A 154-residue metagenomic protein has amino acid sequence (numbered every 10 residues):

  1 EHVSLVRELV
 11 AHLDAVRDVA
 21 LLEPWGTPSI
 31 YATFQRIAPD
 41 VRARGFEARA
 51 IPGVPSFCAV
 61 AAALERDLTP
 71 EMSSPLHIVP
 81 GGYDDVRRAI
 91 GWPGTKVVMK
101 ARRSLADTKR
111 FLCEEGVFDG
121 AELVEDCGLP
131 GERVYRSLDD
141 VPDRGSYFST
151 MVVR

Functional and structural regions predicted by a protein language model:
E1-E47, Y135, V141, F148-T150 (+1 more regions): Class I S-adenosyl-L-methionine
V3-R7, Y31, V54, Y83 (+3 more regions): Electropositive phosphate-/nucleotide-binding environments in soluble metabolic enzymes
S4, E8-A11, R88-G91, R110: Charged/polar, solvent-exposed surface patches and flexible loops
R7, Q35-A38, C58-A61, A106-C113 (+1 more regions): Predominant activation on well-ordered alpha-helical scaffold segments within soluble catalytic domains
A15-D18, I90-R154: A contiguous loop/helix-start segment that scaffolds small-molecule binding in enzyme catalytic cores
A20-L21, R49, H77, E122: A structural signal for isolated positions on well-ordered beta-strands in alpha/beta enzyme cores
G26-W92, P142: Class I SAM-dependent methyltransferase SAM-binding "motif I" and its flanking Rossmann-like core
